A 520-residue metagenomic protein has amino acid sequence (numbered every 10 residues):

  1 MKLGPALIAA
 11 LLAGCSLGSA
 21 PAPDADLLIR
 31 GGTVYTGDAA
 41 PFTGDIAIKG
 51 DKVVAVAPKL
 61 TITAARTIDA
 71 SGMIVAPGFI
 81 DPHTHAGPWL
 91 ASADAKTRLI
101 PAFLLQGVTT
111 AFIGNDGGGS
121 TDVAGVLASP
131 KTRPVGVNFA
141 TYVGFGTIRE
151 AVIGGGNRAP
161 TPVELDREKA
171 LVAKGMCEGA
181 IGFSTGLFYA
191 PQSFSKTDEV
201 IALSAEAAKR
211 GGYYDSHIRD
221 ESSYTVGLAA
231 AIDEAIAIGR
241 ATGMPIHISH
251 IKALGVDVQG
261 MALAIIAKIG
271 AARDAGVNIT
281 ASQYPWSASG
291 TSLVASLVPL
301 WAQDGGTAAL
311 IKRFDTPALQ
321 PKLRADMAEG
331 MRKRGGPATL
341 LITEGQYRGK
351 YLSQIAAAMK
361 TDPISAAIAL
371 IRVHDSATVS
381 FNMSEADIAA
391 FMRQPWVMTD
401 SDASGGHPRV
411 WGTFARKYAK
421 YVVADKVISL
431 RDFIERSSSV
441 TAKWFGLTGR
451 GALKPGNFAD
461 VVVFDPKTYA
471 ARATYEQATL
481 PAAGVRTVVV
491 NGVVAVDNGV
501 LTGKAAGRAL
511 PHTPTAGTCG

Functional and structural regions predicted by a protein language model:
A20-I29, V34-G78: Histidine-rich, glycine-flanked metal-binding segment
G32, G305, R313, A390-W396 (+3 more regions): C-terminal cap of metal-dependent C-N hydrolases
G32, I46, D51, G72 (+14 more regions): Divalent metal-coordination and catalytic microenvironments
V34-D45, S353, T378-I388, D425 (+2 more regions): Acidic, glycine-enriched loop/beta-strand segments at the rims of small-molecule binding/catalytic pockets
A70-V75, F79-T185, S204, K209-Y213 (+3 more regions): Divalent-metal coordination cores built from histidine and acidic residues
Y142-V143, A151, G155-P162, D166-A190 (+4 more regions): Active-site neighborhoods of metal-dependent hydrolases
K174, A180-E234: Divalent metal-binding pocket/active-site signature
